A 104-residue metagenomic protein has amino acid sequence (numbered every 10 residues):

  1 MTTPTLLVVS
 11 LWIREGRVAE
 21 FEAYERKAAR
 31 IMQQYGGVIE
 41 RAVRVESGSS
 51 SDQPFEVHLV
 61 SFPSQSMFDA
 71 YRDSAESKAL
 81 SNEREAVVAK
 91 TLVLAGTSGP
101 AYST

Functional and structural regions predicted by a protein language model:
M1-D73, L94-T104: Short S/T/G/P-rich N-terminal loop/turn motif that feeds into the first structured element of a domain
Y35, V87-K90: Structured helix-beta-strand junction loops
F68, E76-A86: C-terminal structural segments of small proteins and small subunits
E83, K90-L94: A short beta-strand-loop micro-motif that forms or neighbors metal/cofactor- and ligand-binding patches at active-site
